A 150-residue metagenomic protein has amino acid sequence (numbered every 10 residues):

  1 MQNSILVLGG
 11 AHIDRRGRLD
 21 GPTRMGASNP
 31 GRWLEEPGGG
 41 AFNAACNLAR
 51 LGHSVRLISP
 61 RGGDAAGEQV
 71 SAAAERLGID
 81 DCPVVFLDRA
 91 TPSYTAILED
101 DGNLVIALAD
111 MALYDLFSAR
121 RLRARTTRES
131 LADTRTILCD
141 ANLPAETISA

Functional and structural regions predicted by a protein language model:
M1-A11, R56, A73-F86, L98-A150: Ribokinase/PfkB-type carbohydrate-kinase core domain
M1-P60, A65-E75, I106-A107, A145: Glycine-rich phosphate/adenosyl-contacting loop at the front of the ribokinase-like
G39, T91, M111-Y114: Generic intrinsically disordered, low-complexity segments enriched for polar/acidic and small residues
L51, L77, R89-P92: Short, basic and Ser/Thr-rich N-terminal targeting/leader segments
R61, F86-L87: Residue-level "edge-of-site" marker
T95: C-terminal catalytic lobe of FAD-dependent flavoproteins
